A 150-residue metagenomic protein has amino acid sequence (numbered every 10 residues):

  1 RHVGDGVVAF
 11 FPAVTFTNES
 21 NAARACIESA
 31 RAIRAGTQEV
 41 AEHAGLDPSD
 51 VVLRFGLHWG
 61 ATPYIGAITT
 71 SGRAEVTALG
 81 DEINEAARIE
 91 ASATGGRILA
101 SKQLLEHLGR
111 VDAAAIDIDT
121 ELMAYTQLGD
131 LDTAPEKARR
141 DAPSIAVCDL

Functional and structural regions predicted by a protein language model:
R1-R24, E39-D81: Catalytic core of nucleotidyl cyclases, primarily class III adenylyl/guanylyl cyclases
R24-A35: Amphipathic alpha-helical segments that line or abut small-molecule/effector binding pockets and mediate allosteric
P63, R73-A74, E85, T94-L150: Intrinsically disordered, glycine/charged-rich C-terminal tails and inter-domain linkers that flank nucleotidyl cyclase
E82-R88: Acidic/proline- and glycine-rich, intrinsically disordered low-complexity segments that serve as regulatory linkers
